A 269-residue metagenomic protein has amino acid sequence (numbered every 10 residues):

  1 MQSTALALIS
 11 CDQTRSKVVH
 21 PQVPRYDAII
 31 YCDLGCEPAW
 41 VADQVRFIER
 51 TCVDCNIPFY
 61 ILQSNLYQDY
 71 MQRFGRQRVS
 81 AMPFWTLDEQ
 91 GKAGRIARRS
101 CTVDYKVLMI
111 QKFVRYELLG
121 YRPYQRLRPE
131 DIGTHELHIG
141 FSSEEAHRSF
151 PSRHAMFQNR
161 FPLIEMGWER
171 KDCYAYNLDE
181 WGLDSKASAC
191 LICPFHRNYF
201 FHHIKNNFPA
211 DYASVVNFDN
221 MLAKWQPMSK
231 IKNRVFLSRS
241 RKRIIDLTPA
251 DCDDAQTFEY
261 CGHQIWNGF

Functional and structural regions predicted by a protein language model:
M1-F269: Nucleotide-activated chemistry modules centered on ATP-dependent adenylation/adenylyltransferase
